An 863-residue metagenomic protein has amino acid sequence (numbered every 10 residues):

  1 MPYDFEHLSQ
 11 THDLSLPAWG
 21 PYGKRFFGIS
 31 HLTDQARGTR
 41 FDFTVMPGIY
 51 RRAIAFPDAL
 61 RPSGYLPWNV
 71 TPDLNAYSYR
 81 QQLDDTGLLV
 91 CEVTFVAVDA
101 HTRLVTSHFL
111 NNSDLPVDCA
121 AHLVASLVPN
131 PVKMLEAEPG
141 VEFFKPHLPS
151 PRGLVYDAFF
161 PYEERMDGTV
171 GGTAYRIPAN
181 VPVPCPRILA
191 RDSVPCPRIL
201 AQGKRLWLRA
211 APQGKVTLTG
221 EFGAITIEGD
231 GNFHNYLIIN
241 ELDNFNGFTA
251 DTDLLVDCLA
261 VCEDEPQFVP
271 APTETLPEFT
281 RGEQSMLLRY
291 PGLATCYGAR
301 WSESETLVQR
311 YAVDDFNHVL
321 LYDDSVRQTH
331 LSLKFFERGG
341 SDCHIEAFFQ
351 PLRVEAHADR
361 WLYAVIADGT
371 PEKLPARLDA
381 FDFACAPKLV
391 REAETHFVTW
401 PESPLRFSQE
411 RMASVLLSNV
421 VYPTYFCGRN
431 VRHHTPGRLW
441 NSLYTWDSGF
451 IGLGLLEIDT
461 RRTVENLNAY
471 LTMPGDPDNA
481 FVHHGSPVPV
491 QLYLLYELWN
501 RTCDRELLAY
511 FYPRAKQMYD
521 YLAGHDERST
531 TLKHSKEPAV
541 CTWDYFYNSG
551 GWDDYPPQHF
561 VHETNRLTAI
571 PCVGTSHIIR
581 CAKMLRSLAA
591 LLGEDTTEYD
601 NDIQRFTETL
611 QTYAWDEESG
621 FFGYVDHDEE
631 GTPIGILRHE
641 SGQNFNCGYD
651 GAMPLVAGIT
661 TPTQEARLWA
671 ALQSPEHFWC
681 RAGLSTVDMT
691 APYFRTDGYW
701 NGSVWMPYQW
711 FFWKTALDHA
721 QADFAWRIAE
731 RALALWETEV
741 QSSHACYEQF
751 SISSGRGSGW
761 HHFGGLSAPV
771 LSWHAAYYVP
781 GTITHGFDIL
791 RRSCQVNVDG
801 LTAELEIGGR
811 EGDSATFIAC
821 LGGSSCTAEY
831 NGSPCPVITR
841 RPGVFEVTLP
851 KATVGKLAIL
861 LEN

Functional and structural regions predicted by a protein language model:
M1-D42, L492-T502, L508, F621-H627 (+3 more regions): C-terminal capping/lid segments that line or modulate ligand- or cofactor-binding pockets
M1-N180, P184-C185, D192-P404, T460 (+4 more regions): Terminal accessory carbohydrate-recognition/targeting modules of carbohydrate-active enzymes
A97-P161, V482-N500, L508-A523, E527 (+3 more regions): Hydrophobic, aliphatic-enriched repeat segments that assemble into extended interaction scaffolds in large eukaryotic
A190-D192, H484: Intrinsic low-complexity repeat tracts in disordered regions, enriched in small/polar residues
A376-E392, S403-M412, D459-T472, R505-G524 (+5 more regions): Extended, well-ordered alpha-helical scaffold segments
E402-W440, R462-F481, T530-I570, Q611-S703 (+2 more regions): Extended glycan-interaction surfaces of carbohydrate-active proteins
N441-S448, G452-Q558, P571-I579, C647-G648 (+6 more regions): Aromatic-rich carbohydrate-recognition surfaces in CAZymes
